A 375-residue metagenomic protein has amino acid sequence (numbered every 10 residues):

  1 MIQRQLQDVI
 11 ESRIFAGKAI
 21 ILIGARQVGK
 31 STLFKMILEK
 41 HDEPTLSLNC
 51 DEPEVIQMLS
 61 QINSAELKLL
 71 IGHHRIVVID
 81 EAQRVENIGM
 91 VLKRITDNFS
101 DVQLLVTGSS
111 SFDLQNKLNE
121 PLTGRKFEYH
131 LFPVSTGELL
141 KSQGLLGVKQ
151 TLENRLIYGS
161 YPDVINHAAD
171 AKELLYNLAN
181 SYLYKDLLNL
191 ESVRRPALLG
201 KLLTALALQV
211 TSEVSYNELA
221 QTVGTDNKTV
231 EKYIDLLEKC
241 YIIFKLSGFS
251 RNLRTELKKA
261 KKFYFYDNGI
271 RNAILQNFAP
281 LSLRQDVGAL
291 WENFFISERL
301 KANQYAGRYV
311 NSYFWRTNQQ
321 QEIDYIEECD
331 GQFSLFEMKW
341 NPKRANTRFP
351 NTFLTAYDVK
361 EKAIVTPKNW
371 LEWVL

Functional and structural regions predicted by a protein language model:
Q3, S12-A25, S31, M36-T45 (+4 more regions): A cross-kingdom feature that marks ATP-driven nucleic-acid transaction machinery
L46-H73: Short glycine-rich substrate-engagement loop in P-loop NTPases that contacts/grips substrate
Q57-M58, Q83-L92, N116-K117: Conserved ATPase-coupling elements of RecA-like P-loop NTPase cores
I71-I88: Conserved P-loop NTPase "ATPase switch" module shared by AAA+ and STAND
G89-F112, N119-P121: Conserved catalytic/switch belt of AAA+ P-loop NTPases
T107-S111, K117, P133-V134, K368: A short beta-strand-to-loop transition that corresponds to the Sensor-1 phosphate-sensing loop of AAA+ P-loop ATPases
F112-F127, Q143: Short regulatory helix/loop adjacent to the ATP-binding pocket of P-loop NTPases
H130-Q304: Interdomain hinge/linker elements that couple catalytic modules in large macromolecular machines
